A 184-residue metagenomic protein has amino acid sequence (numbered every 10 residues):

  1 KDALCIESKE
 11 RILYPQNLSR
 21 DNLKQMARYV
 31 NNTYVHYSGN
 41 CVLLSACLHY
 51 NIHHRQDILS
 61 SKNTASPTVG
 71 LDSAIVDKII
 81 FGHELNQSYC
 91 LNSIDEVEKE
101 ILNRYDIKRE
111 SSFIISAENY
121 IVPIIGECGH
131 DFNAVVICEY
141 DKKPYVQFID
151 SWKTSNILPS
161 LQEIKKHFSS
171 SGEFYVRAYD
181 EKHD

Functional and structural regions predicted by a protein language model:
K1-H83: Active-site nucleophile-adjacent alpha helix/oxyanion-hole segment immediately C-terminal to the catalytic cysteine
A3, L44, E100, R104 (+1 more regions): Residues that form generic nucleotide/phosphate-binding pockets
Y37, I124-E127, S170: Intrinsically disordered, low-complexity segments enriched in small/polar residues
N51-G129, V135-D141, V146-S151, L158: Conserved active-site-adjacent core of cysteine acyl-enzyme catalytic domains
L158-D184: Noncatalytic regulatory segments and standalone regulatory/sensor domains
